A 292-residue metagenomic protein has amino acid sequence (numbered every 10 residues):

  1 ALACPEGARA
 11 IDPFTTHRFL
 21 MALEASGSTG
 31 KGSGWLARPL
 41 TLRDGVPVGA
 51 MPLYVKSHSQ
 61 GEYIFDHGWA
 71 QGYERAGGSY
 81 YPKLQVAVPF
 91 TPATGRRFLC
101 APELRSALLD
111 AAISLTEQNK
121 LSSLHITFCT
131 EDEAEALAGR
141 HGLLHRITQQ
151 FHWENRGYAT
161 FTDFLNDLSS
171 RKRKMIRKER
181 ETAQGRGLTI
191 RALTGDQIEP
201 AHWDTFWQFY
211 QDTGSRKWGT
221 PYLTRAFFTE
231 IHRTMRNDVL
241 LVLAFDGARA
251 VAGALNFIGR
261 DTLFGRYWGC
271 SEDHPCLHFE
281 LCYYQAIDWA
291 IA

Functional and structural regions predicted by a protein language model:
A1-G72, I113-E117, S122-P275: A conserved beta-strand-loop-helix scaffold within acyl/acetyltransferase catalytic domains
A1-L2, L42, F90, Q285-A292: Short, intrinsically disordered, charge-balanced linker/junction segments flanking boundaries in proteins
Y54-R97: Conserved acyl-donor/pantetheine-binding loop and adjacent beta-alpha core of acyl/acetyltransferases and related
G77-L84, P89-G95, L165-S169, A192-D196 (+2 more regions): Noncatalytic linker/hinge segments flanking ATPase motor cores
V88, P92, P102-S106, D110 (+1 more regions): Short, amphipathic alpha-helical segments
T91-L104, W268-C276: A short, internal acetyl-CoA/4′-phosphopantetheine-binding micro-motif in the GNAT/acyltransferase core
P102-S114, H274-D288: Conserved acetyl-CoA-binding loop-helix of GNAT-fold acetyltransferases
